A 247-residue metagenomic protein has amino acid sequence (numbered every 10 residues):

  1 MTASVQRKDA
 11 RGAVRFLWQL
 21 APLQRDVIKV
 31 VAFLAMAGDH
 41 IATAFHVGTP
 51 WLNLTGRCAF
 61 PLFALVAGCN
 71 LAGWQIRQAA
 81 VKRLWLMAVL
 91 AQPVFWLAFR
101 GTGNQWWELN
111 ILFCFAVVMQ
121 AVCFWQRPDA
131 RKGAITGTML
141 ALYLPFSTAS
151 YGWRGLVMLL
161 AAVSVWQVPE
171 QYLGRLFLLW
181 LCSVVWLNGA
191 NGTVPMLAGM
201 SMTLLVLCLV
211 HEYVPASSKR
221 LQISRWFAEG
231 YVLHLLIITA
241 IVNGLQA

Functional and structural regions predicted by a protein language model:
M1-A247: Alpha-helical transmembrane segments and their immediate juxtamembrane cytosolic regions
